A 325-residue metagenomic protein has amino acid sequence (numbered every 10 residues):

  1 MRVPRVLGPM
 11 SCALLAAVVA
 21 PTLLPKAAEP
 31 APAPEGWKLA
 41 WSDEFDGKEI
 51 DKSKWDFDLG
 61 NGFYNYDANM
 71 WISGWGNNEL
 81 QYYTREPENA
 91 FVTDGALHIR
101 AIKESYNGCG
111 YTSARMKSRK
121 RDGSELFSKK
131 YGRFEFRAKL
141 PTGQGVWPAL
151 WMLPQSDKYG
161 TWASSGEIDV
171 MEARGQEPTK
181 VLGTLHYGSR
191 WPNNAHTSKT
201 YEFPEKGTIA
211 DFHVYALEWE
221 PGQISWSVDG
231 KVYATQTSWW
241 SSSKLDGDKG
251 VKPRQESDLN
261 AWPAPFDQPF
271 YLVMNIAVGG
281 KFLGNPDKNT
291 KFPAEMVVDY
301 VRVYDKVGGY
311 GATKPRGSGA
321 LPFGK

Functional and structural regions predicted by a protein language model:
M1-C12: Bacterial N-terminal signal peptides that target proteins for export
S11-T22: Bacterial N-terminal signal peptides
A20-P30: N-terminal signal peptide
A28-K325: GH16 jelly-roll
